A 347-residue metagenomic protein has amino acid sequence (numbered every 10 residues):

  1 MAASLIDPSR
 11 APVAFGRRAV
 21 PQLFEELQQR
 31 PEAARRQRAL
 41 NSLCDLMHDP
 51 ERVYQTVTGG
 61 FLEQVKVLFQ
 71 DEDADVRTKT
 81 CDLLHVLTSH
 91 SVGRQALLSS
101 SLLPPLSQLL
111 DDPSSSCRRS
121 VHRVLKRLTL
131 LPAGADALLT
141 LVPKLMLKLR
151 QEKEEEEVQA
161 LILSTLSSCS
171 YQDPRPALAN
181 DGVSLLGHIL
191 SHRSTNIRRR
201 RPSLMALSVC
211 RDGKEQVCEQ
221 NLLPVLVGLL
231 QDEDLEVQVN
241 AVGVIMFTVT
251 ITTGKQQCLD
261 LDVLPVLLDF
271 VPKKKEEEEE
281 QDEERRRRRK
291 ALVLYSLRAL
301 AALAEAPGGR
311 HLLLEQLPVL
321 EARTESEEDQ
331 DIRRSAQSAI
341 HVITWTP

Functional and structural regions predicted by a protein language model:
M1-P347: Long amphipathic alpha-helical tracts in eukaryotic proteins
